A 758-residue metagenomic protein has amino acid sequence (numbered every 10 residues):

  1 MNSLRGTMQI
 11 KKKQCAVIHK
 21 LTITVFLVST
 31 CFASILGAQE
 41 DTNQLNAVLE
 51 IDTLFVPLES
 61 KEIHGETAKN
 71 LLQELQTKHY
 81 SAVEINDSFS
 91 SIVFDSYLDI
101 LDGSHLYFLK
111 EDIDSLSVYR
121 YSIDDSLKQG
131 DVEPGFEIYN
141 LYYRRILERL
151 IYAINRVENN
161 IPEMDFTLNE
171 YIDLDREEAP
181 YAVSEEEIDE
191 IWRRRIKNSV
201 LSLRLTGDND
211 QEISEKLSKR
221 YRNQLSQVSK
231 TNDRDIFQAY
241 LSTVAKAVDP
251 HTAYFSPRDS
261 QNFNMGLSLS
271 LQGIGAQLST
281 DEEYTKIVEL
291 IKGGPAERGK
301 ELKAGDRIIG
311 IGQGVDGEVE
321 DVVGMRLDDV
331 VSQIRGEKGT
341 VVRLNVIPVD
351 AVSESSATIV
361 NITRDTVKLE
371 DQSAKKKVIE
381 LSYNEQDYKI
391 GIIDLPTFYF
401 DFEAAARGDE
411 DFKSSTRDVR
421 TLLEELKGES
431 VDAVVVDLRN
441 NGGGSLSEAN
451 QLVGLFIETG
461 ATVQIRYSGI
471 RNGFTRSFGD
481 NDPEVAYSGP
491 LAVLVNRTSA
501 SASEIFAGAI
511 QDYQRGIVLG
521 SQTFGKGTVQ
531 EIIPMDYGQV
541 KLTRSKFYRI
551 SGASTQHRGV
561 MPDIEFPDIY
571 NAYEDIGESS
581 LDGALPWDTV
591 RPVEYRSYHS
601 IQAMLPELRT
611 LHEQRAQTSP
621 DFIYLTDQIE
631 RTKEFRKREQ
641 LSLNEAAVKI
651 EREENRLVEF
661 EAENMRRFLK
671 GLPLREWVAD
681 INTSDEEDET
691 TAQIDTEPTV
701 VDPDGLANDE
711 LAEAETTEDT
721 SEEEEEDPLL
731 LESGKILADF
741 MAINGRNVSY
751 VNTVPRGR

Functional and structural regions predicted by a protein language model:
M1-I18: N-terminal secretory signal peptides that target proteins for export/translocation
K20-A33: Bacterial N-terminal signal peptides
L45-V56, A68-Y80, Y119-S122, K219-N223 (+2 more regions): Acidic/histidine-rich, surface-exposed loop or edge segments in extracytoplasmic proteins
E59-S60, H64, Q76-N86, S90 (+7 more regions): Cleft-lining beta-strand/loop regions that shape enzyme active-site pockets
D99-I100, Y121, G135, N140-I151 (+3 more regions): PDZ/PDZ-like domain segments forming the peptide/carboxylate-binding groove, activating on the N-terminal beta-strands
E148-G273: Extended, domain-scale alpha-helical bundle/helix-rich regions
E190, D210-K219, T555-T753, G757-R758: Conserved functional hotspot residues or short segments at active or partner-binding sites across diverse domains
A502, Q514, G525-I576: Polar, glycine-rich mid-to-C-terminal structural blocks that act as macromolecule-binding/assembly scaffolds
